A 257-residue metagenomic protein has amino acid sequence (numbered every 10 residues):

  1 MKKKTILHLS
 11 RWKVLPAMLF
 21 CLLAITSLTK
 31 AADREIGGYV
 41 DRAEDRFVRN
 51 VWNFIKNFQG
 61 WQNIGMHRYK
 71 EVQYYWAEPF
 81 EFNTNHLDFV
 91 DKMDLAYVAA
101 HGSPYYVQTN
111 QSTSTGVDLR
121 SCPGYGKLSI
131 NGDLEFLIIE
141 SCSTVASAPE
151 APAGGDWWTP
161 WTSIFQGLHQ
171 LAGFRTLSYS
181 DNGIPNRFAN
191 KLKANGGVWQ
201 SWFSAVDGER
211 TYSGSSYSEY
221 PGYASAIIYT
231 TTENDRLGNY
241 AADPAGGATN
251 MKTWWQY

Functional and structural regions predicted by a protein language model:
K2-P16: Bacterial N-terminal signal peptides that target proteins for export
P16-A24: Bacterial N-terminal signal peptides
I25-A31: Sec/Tat signal peptide C-region and signal peptidase I cleavage site
A31-V107: A domain-level signal for caspase-like cysteine endopeptidase catalytic cores and their zymogen-processing architecture
A43-R46, G102-Q108, C142-E150, L177-S180: Short acidic, S/G/P-rich loop/turn micro-motifs used as interaction or catalytic elements
F80-N85, S114-L128, A151-T162: Alpha-helical scaffolding within the catalytic cores of extracellular/periplasmic polymer-degrading hydrolases
G102-G132, F136, S141-S143: A short, glycine/acidic-enriched catalytic loop
T144-Y257: Active-site-proximal C-terminal subdomain of hydrolase catalytic domains
